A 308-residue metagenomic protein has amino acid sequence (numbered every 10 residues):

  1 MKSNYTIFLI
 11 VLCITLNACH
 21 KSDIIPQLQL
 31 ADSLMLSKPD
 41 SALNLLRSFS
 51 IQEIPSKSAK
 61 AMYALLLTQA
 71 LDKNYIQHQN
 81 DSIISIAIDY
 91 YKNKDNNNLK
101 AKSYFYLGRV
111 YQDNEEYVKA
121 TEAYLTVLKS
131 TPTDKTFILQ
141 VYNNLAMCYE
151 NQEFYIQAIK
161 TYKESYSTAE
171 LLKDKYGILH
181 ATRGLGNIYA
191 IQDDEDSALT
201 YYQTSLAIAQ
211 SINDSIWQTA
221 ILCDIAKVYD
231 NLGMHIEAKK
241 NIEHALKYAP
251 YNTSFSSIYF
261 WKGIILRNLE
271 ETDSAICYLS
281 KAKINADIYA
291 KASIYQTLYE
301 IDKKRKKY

Functional and structural regions predicted by a protein language model:
N4-Y5, I10, L16-Y308: A "functional boundary" signal
